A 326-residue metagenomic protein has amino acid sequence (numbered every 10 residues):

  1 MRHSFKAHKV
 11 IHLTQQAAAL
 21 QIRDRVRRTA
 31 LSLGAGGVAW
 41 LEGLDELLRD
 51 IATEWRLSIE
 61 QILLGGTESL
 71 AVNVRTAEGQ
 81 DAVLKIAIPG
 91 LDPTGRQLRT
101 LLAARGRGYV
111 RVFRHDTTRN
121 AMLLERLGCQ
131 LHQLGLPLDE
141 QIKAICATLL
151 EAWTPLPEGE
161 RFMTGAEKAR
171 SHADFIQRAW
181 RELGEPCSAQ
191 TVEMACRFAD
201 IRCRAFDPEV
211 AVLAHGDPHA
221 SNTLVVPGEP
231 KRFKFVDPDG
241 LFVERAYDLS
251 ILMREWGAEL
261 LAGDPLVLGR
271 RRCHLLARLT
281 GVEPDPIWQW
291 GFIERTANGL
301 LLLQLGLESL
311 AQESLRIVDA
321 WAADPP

Functional and structural regions predicted by a protein language model:
M1-G108, V226-R232, A320-P326: Conserved NTP-binding catalytic cores of kinases and kinase-like/nucleotidyltransferase enzymes across multiple kinase
H12-Q21, H132-A189, A211, G240 (+1 more regions): A cross-family kinase active-site recognition segment
A39-T53, P157-G216, V226-E229, R278: An alpha-helical support segment within catalytic cores of ATP-dependent transferases
L64, E68-T76, V83, V112 (+1 more regions): Active-site acidic catalytic loop and adjacent metal/ATP-binding pocket of ATP-dependent phosphoryl transfer enzymes
T67, Q80-L123, L131-A152, P265: A conserved alpha-helical element in kinase catalytic cores
A77, P89, N120-L138, T154 (+3 more regions): A glycine-centered beta->alpha junction motif in the catalytic cores of kinase/phosphotransferase enzymes
V225-H274, R278-P284, Q289, E308-A322: Active-site Asp-x-Gly
